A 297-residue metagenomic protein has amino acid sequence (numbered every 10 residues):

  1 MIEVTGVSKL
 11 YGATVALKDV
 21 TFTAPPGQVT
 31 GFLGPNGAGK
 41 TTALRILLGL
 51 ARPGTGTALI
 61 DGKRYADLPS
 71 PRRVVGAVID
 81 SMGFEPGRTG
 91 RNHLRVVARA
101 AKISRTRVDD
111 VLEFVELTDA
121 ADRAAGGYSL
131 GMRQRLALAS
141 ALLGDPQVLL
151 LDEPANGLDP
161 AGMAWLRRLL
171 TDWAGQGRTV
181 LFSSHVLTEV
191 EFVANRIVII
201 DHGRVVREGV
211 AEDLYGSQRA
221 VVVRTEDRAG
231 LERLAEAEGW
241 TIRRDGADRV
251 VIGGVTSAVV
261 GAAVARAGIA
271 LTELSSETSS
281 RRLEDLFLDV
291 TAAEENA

Functional and structural regions predicted by a protein language model:
I2-V4, K9-D201: ABC transporter nucleotide-binding domains
P26, D119, T225-D227, T256 (+1 more regions): Non-catalytic surface loops within mature trypsin-like serine protease
A66, E85, I103, T188 (+3 more regions): Short alpha-helical
L68, E208, L214, L286 (+1 more regions): Residues that scaffold the ATP/ADP-binding catalytic core of kinase and kinase-like folds
L166-G253, E277: ABC transporter nucleotide-binding domain
G253-A297: C-terminal coupling/interaction segments
